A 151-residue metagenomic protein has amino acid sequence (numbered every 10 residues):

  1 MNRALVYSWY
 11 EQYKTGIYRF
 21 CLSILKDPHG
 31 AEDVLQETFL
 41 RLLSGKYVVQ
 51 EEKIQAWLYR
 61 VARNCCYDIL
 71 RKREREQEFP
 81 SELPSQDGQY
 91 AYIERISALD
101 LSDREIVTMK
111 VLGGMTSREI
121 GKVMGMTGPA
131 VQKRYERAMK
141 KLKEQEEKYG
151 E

Functional and structural regions predicted by a protein language model:
M1-R19, S23, E32, R104: A short, charge-rich alpha-helical start-of-domain segment used by transcription regulators
K14, Y18, F39, D100 (+2 more regions): C-terminal flanking helix
R19, D33-L40, S44, E52-N64: Structural recognition of an alpha-helix C-terminal capping motif at a helix-to-coil junction
R60-F79: Arg/Lys-rich amphipathic alpha helix in sigma70-family domain 2
A91-D100: Short amphipathic alpha-helical boundary/capping segments
I106-K110: A short pre-motif secondary-structure segment
R118, M124-E151: DNA-recognition helix of helix-turn-helix
